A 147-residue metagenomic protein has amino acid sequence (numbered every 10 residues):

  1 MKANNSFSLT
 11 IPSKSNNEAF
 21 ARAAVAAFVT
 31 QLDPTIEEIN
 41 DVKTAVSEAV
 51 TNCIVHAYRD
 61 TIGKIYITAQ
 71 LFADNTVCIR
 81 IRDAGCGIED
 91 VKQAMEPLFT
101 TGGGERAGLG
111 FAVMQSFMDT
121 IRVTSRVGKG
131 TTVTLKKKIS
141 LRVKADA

Functional and structural regions predicted by a protein language model:
M1-S8, C53-A147: Conserved beta-strand-loop-beta-strand hairpin that lines the nucleotide-binding pocket of ATP/GTP-utilizing enzymes
S6-T10, L32-T35: A short, mixed-charge helix-start or loop-turn motif at secondary-structure junctions
S8-A19: STAS-typified acidic loop motif
R22-S47, R106: Conserved short strand/loop->alpha-helix "switch" segment adjacent to the catalytic nucleotide/phosphoryl-transfer site
E48-N52: Conserved polar catalytic motif of the HATPase_c/GHKL fold
